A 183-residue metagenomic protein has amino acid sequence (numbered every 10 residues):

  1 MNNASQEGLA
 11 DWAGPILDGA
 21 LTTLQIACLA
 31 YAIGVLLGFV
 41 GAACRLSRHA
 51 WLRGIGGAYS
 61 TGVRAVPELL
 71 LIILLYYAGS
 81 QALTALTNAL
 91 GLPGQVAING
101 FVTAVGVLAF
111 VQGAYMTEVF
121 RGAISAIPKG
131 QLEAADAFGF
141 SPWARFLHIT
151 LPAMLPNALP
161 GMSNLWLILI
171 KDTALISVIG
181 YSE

Functional and structural regions predicted by a protein language model:
M1-E183: Transmembrane alpha-helices and adjacent helix-loop boundaries
